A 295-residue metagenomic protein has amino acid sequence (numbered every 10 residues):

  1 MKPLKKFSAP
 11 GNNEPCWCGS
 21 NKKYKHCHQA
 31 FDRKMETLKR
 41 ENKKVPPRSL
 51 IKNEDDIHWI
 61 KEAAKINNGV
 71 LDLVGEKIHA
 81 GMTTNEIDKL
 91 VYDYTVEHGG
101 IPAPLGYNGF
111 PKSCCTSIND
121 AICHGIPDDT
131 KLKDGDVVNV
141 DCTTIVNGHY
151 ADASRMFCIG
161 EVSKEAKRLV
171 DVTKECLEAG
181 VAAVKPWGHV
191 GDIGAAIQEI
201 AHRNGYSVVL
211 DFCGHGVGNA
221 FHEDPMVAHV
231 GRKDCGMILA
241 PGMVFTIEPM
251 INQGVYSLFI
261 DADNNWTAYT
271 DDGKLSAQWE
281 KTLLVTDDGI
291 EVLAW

Functional and structural regions predicted by a protein language model:
K2-P3, H58: N-terminal glycine-/serine-/threonine-rich phosphate-binding loop
P3-L4, P47: A short, compositionally biased domain-edge/stem linker segment
K5-G11: Short, flexible, mixed-charge glycine/proline-rich loop motifs that serve as phosphate/nucleic-acid-contacting
F7, G19-N21: Cys/His-clustered metal-coordination modules, chiefly Zn-binding fingers
G11-N12, K22-K23, A30-W295: Active-site neighborhoods and metal-handling regions in enzymes and metal-associated proteins
C16-C18, C27: Short cysteine clusters
